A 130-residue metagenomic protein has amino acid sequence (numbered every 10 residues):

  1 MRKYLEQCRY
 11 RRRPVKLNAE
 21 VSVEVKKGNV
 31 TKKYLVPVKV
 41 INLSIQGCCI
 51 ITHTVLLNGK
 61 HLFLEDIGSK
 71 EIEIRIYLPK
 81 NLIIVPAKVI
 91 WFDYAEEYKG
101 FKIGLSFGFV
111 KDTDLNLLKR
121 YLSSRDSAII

Functional and structural regions predicted by a protein language model:
M1-I130: Structured alpha-helical
